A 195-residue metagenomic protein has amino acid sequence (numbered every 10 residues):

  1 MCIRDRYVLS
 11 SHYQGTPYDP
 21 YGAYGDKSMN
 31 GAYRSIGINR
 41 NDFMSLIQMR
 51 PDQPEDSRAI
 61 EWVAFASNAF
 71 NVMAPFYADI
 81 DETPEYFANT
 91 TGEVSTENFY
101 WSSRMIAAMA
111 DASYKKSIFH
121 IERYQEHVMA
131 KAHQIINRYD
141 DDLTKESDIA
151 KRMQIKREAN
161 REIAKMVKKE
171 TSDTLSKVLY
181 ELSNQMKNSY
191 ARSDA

Functional and structural regions predicted by a protein language model:
M1-I3: Short, small-residue-biased leader/transition segments that mark boundaries at the very start of proteins
Y13-Q14, Y18-D141: Substrate-recognition/cap regions that form aromatic- and gly/pro-loop-enriched pockets for small-molecule ligands
E126-A195: Histidine-centered catalytic/metal-binding microenvironments
